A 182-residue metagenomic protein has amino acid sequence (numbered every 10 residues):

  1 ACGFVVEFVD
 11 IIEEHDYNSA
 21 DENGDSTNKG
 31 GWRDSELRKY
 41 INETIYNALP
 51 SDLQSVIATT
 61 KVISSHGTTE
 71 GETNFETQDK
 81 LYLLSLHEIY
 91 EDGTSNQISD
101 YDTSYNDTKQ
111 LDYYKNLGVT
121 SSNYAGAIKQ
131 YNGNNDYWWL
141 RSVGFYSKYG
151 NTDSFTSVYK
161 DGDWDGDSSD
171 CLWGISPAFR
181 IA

Functional and structural regions predicted by a protein language model:
A1-A182: Collagenous Gly-X-Y triple-helix signature in extracellular proteins
